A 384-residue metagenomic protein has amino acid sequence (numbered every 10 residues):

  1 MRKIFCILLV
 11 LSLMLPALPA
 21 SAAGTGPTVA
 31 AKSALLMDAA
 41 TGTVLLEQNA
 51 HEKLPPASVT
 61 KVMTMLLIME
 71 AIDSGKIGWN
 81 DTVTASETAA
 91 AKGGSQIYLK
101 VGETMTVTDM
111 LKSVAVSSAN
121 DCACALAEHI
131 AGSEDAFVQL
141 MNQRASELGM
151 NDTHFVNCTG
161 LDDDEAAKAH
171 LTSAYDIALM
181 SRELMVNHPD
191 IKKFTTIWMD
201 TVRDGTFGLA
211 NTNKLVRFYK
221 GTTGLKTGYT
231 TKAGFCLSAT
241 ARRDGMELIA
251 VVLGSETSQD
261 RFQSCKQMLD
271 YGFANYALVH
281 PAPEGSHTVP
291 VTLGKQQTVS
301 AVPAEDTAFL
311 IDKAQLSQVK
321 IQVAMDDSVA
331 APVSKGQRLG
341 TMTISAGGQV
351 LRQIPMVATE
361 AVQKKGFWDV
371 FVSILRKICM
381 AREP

Functional and structural regions predicted by a protein language model:
M1-L9: Positively charged n-region of N-terminal signal peptides that target proteins for export
M1-R2, P56, V107, F367 (+1 more regions): Structural motif marking the loop-to-transmembrane transition
L9-A17: Hydrophobic core
M14, S21-A22, H287, P384: Intrinsically disordered, low-complexity repeat and linker tracts
L15-P16, S74, H280-P283: Residues in and immediately flanking transmembrane alpha helices
A20-S181, M185-H188: Active-site-adjacent loops and short helices of periplasmic peptidoglycan-processing enzymes
M150-N151, K168-P384: Domain-terminus/edge residues, biased toward the C-terminal soluble/receptor-binding domains of extracytoplasmic
